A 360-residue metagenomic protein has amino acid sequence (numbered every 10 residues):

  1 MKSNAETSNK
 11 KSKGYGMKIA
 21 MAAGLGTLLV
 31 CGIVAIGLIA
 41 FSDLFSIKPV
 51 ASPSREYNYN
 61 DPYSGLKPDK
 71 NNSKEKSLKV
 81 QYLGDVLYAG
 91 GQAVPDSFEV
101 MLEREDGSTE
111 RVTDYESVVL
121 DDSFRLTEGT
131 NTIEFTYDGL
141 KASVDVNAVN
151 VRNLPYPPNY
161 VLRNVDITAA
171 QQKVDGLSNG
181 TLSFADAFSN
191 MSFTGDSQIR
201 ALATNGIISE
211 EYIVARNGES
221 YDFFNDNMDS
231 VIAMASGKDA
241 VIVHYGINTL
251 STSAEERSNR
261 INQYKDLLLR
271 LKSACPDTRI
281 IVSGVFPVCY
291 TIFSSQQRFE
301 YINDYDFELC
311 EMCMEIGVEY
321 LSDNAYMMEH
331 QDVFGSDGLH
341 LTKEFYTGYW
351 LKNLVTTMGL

Functional and structural regions predicted by a protein language model:
M1-L66, L268, S273, I280 (+6 more regions): Gram-positive cell-envelope targeting signals
K2, I39-S52, A201, V231 (+7 more regions): Extracellular glycan-modifying ectodomains
R55-E110: Solvent-exposed, low-complexity, repeat-rich "mucin-like" stalks and linkers
G84-L87, S108-G139, A148: Serine/threonine-rich, repeat-prone extracellular segments and beta-strand-based repeat modules of secreted/surface
V146-N153: Interdomain boundary/hinge segments at the C-termini of tandem beta-sandwich modules
L177-Q263: Conserved SGNH/GDSL esterase-like catalytic core that processes O-acyl groups on lipids and polysaccharides
R257-L267, R298-Y305: Charged helix-capping and loop-helix junction motifs
V288-L360: Catalytic His-Asp segment of secreted/periplasmic serine-dependent ester chemistry enzymes
